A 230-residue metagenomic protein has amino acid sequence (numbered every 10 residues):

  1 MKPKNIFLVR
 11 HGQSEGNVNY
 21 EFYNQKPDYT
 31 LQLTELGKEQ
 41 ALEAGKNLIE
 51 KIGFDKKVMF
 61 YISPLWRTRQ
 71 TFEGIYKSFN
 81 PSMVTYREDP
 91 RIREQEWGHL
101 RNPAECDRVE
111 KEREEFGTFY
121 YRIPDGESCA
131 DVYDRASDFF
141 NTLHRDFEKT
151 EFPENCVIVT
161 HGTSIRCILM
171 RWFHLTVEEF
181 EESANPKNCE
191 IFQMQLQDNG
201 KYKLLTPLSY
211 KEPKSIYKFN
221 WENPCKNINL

Functional and structural regions predicted by a protein language model:
M1-N5, A44, K77, P81 (+3 more regions): Acidic, low-complexity terminal tails and accessory targeting/binding regions of phosphate-metabolizing enzymes
K2-N17, D107-E115: Short coil-to-beta-strand
P3, L42-R113: Phosphate-coordination/substrate-recognition cap region in phosphate-metabolizing enzymes
I6, V58, F152-G162: Generic beta-sheet signal
G12, G162-T163: Active-site metal-binding loops of divalent metal-dependent hydrolases
Q13-R69, R122-A136: Loop-to-helix element that buttresses phosphate recognition and phosphoryl-transfer chemistry
K51-K56, L143-E154: Glycine-rich phosphate-binding loop signature in dinucleotide/nucleotide-binding domains
R113-D131, K214-L230: Extended, charge-rich low-complexity interaction segments
